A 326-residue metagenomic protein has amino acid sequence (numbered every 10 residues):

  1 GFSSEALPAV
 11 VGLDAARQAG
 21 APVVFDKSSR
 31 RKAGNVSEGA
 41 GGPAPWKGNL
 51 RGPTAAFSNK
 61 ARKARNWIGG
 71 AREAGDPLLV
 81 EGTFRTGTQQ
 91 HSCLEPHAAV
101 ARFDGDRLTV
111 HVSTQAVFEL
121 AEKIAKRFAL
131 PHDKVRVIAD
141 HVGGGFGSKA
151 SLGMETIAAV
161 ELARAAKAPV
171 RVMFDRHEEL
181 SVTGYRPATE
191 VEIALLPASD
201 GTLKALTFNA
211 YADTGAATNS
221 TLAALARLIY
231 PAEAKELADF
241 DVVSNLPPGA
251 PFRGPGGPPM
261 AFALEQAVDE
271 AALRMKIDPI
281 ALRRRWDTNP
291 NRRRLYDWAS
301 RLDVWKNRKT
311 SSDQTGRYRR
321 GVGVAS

Functional and structural regions predicted by a protein language model:
G1-S326: Structural alpha/beta core scaffold segments of enzyme domains
